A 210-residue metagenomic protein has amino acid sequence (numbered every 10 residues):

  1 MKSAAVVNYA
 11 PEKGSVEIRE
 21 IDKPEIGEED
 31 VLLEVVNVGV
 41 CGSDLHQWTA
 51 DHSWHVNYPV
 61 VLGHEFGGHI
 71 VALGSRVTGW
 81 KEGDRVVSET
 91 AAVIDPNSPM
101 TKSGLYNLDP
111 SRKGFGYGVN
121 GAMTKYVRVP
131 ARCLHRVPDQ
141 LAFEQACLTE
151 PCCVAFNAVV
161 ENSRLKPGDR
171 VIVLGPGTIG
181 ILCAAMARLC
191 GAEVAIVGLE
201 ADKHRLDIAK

Functional and structural regions predicted by a protein language model:
M1-V6: Short structural boundary motif marking the start of a folded domain
A10, V36, L73, P176 (+1 more regions): Cofactor-binding loop segments of dinucleotide-utilizing enzymes, especially the Rossmann-like FAD- and NAD(P)+-binding
P24-V38, D51-N97, P138-Q140: Glycine-rich beta-strand-centered segment in the early N-terminal region that forms part of a ligand/cofactor-binding
C41, W80, T90-H135: Cysteine-cluster motifs in flexible loop/terminal segments that predominantly coordinate metals
S43-T49: Cytochrome P450 core scaffold surrounding the K-helix E-X-X-R motif and the conserved "meander" helix-loop region
C133-F143: Glycine/charged-rich beta-loop-alpha catalytic/anionic-binding loops adjacent to active sites
L141-K210: Mid-domain Rossmann-like dinucleotide-binding core that forms the NAD(H)/NADP(H) cofactor-binding site
